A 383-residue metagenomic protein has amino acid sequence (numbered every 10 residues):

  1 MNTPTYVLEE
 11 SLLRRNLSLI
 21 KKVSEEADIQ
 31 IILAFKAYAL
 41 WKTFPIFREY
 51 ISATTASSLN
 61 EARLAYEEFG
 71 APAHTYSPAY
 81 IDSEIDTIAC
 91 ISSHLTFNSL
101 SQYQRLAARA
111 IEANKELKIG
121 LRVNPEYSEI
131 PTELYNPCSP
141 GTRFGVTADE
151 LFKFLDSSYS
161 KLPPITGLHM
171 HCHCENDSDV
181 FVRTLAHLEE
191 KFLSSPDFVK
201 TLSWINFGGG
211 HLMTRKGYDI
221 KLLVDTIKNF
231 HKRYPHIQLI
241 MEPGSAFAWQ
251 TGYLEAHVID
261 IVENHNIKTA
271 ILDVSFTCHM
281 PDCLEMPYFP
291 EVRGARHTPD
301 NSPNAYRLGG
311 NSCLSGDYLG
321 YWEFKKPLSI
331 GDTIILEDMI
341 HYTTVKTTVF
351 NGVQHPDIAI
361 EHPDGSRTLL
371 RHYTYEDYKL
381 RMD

Functional and structural regions predicted by a protein language model:
M1-G70, Y76-A79, S275, F324-E337 (+1 more regions): N-terminal capping/small domains of soluble enzymes
I29-W204, N229: Active-site-proximal beta-alpha core segment in soluble small-molecule metabolic enzymes
Y127-E129, C174, M213, F247 (+1 more regions): Feature marks short, surface-exposed loop/turn motifs that line or immediately flank catalytic pockets and channel
H171-H173, I205-T214, P243-A246: Glycine-rich beta-strand-to-loop/alpha-helix junction loops that act as flexible
D177-R183, M213-V224, Q250-D260, Y321-F324: Short glycine/threonine-rich loop-to-helix capping motif typified by GTGT followed within a few residues by an Asp-Pro
V199-L202, L222-Y234, W322-D338: Acidic/histidine-enriched ion/cofactor-binding microenvironments in catalytic or ligand-binding pockets
Q238-D383: Charged (often Lys/Glu-rich) extended helix/loop segments that serve as interaction or gating elements
